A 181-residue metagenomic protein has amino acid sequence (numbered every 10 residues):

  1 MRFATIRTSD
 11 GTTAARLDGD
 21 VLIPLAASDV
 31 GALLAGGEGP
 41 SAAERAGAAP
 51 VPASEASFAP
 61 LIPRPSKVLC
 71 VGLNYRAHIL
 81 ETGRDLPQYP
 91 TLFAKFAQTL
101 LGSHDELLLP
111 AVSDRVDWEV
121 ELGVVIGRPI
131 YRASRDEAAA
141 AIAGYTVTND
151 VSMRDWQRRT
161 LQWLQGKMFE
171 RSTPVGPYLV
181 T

Functional and structural regions predicted by a protein language model:
M1-P90: N-terminal non-catalytic cap/leader segment that marks the start of a structured domain
P65-C70, N74-T181: Glycine-enriched loop-and-adjacent helix/strand subsegments that border the catalytic/binding cleft of enzyme cores
